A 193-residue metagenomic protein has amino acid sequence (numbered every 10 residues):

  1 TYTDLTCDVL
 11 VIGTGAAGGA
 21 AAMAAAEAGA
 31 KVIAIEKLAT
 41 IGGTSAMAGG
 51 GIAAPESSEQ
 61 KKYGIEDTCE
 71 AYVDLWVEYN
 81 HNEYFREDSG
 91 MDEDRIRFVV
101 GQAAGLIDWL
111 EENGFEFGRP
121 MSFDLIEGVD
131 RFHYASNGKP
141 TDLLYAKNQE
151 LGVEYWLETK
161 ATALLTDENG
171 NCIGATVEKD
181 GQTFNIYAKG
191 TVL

Functional and structural regions predicted by a protein language model:
T1, K31, K37-E154, E158-A163 (+1 more regions): Conserved N-terminal/central alpha/beta ligand/cofactor-binding core
Y2-A17, I33: Beta1/beta-strand and adjacent pyrophosphate-binding region of the FAD-binding site in flavoprotein oxidoreductases
D4-C7, D180-T191: Core beta-strand elements of the Rossmann-like FAD/NAD(P) dinucleotide-binding domain in flavoenzyme oxidoreductases
V11, V192-L193: Hydrophobic beta-strand scaffold positions of dinucleotide-using enzymes
A16-A17, A39-I41, L193: Solvent-exposed loop/turn segments at secondary-structure junctions within structured extracellular/periplasmic domains
A20-A21: Hydrolases whose catalytic domains are alpha/beta-hydrolase-1, hotdog thioesterase, or metallo-beta-lactamase-like
A25: Aromatic pocket-lining residues of Rossmann-like dinucleotide-binding sites
G170-T176: Short, hydrophobic/aromatic-rich segments at coil-to-beta transitions
